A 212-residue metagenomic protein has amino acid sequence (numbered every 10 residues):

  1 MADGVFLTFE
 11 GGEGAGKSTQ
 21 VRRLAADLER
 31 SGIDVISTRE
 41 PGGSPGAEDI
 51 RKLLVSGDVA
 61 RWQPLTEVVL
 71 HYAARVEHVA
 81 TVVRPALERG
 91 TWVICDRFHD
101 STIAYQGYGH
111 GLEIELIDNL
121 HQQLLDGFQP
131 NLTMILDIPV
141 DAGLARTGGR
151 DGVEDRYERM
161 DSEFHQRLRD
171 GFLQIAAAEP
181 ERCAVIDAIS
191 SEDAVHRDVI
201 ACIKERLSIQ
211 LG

Functional and structural regions predicted by a protein language model:
A2, R23-A25, D141-G212: NTP-dependent small-molecule kinase module
F6: Walker A (P-loop) ATP-phosphate-binding motif of ABC ATPase nucleotide-binding domains
F9: Hydrophobic anchor at the beta1->P-loop junction of P-loop NTPases
G14: Walker A (P-loop) phosphate-binding loop of P-loop NTPases
K17: Conserved lysine of the Walker
Q20: Hydrophobic positions on the alpha1 helix immediately C-terminal to the Walker A/P-loop
S31-L125, D198: ATP-dependent small-molecule kinase phosphotransfer cores that center on conserved nucleotide phosphate-binding segments
R97, T102-D170: A glycine- and Lys/Arg-enriched "phosphate-lid" helix/loop adjacent to the NTP-binding pocket of small-molecule kinases
